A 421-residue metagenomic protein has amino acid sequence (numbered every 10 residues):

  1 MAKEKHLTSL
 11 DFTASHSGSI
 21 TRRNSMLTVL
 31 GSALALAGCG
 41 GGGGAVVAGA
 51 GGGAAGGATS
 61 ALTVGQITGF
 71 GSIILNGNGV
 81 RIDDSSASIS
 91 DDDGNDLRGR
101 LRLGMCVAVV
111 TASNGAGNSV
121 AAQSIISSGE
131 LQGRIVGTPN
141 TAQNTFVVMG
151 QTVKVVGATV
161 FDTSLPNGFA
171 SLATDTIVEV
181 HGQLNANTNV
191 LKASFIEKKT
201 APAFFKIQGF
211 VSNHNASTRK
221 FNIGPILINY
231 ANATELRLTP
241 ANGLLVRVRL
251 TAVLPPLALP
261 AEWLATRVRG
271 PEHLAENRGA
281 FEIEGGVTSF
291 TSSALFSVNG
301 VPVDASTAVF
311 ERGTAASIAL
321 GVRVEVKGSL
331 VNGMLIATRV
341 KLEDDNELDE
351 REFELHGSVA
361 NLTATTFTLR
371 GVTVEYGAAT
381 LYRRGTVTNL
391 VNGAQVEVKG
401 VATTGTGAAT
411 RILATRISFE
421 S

Functional and structural regions predicted by a protein language model:
M1-G38: N-terminal secretory signal peptides
G41: Short, conserved catalytic or interaction motifs in soluble domains
G44-S421: Solvent-exposed hydroxyl-ligand-binding patches built from regularly spaced Ser/Thr and small hydrophobics
